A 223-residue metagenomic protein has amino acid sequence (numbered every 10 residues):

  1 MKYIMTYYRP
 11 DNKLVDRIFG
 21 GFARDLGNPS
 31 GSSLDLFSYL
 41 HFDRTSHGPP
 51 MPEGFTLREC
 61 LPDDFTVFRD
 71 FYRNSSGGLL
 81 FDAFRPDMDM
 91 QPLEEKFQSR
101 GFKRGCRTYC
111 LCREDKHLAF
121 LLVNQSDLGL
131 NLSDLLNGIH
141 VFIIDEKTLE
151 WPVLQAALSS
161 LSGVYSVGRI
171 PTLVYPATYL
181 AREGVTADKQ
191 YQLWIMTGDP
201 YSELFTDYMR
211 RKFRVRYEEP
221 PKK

Functional and structural regions predicted by a protein language model:
M1-A23, G129-Q192: Acyl-donor binding region in acyl/amide transferases
Y7, D25-R44, Y191-T206: Conserved catalytic-core motifs of GNAT/GCN5-like acyltransferases
D25-G27, P92-C110, K116-A119: A short helix-loop-beta-strand connector motif used in the catalytic cores of GNAT acetyltransferases and, in some
Y39-P62: Conserved N-terminal entry element of GNAT/NAT acetyltransferase domains
F55-D70, S76-L79: A short beta-loop-alpha structural element at the N-terminal edge of CoA-dependent acyl/N-acetyltransferase catalytic
G77-K96: Conserved GNAT-fold acetyl-CoA-binding loop/helix
L121-D127: Short beta->alpha transition motifs characteristic of CBS
A181-K223: Long, low-complexity, charge-rich intrinsically disordered regions
